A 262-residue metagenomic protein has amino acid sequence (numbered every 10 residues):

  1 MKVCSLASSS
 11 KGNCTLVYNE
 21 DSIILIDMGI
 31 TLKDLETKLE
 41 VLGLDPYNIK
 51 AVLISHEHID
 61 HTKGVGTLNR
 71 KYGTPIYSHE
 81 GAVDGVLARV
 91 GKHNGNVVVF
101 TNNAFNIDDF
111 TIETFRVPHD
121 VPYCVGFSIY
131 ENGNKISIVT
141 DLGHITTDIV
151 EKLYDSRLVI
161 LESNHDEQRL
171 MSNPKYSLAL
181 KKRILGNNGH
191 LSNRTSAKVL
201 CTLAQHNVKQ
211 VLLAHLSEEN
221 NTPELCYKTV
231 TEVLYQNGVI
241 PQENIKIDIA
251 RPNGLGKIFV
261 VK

Functional and structural regions predicted by a protein language model:
M1-V41, V125-D141, L158: Conserved beta-strand hairpin/beta-sheet module of binuclear metal-dependent hydrolase folds, prominently
S5-C14, H56-H61, V65, T114: Structured catalytic core of nucleotide-sugar glycosyltransferases
I26-G29, K50-E57, Y77-E80, S137-T140 (+3 more regions): Active-site neighborhood of phospho(di)ester-bond hydrolases with catalytic His/Asp-centered motifs
L32-H79: Active-site metal-binding motif and surrounding structural segment of the metallo-beta-lactamase
H58-T62, V83-G85, V121-P122, I145-T147 (+2 more regions): Active-site environment of divalent metal-dependent phosphoester hydrolases
K63-Y72, L87-A88, N221-K228: Metal-dependent catalytic neighborhoods of phosphoester/phosphodiester hydrolases
E80-N134: Metallo-beta-lactamase
T147-I247: Cap/insert and terminal regions of metallo-dependent hydrolase folds
